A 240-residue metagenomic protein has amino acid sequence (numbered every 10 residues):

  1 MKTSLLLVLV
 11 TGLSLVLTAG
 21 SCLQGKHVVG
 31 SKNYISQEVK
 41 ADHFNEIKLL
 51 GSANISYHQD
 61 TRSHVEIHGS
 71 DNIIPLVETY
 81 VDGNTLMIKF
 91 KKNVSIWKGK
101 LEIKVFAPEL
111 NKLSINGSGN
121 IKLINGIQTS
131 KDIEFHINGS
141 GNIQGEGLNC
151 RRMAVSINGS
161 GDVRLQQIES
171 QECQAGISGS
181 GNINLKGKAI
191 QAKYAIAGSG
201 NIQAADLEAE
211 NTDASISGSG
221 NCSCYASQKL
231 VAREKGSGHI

Functional and structural regions predicted by a protein language model:
M1-I240: Intrinsically disordered, low-complexity terminal regions
